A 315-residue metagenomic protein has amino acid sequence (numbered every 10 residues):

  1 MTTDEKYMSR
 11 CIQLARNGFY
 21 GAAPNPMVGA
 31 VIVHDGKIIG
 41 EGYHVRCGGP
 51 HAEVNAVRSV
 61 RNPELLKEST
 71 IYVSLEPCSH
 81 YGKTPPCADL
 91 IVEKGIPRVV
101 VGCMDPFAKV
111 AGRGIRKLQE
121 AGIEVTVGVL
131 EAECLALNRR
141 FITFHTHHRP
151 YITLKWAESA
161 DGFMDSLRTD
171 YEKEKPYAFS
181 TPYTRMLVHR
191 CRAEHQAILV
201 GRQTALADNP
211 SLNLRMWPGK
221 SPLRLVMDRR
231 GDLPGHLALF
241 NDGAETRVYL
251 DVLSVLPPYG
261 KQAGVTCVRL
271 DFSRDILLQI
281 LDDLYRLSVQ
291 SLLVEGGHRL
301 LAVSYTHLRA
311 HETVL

Functional and structural regions predicted by a protein language model:
T2, A23-V28, S69-T70: Acidic, glycine-enriched active-site microenvironments
E5-G21: Short, basic/aromatic recognition patches
C11, G29, C78, L118 (+5 more regions): Residue-level signal for inorganic ion chemistry
Y20-P24, H147-R149: Short loop/turn motifs at secondary-structure junctions and domain boundaries
V28-V33, W156: Short beta-strand scaffold segments in enzyme catalytic cores
I32, K37-E133, L223, V303-Y305: Zn2+-dependent cytidine deaminase-like catalytic core
T143-F144, Y151-Q290, R299-A302: Active-site ligand-binding patch in enzyme domains
T306-T313: Conserved small/polar residues in nucleotide/adenosyl-binding loops
